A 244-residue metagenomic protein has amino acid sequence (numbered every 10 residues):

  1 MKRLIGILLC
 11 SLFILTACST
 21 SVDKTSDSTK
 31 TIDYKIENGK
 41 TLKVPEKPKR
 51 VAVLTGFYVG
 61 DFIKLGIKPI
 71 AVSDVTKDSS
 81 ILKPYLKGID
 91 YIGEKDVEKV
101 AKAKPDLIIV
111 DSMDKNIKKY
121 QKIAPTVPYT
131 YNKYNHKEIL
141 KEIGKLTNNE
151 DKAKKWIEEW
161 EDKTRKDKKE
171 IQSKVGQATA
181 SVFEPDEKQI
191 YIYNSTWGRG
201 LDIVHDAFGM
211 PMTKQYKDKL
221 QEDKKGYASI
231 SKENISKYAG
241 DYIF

Functional and structural regions predicted by a protein language model:
M1-L9: Positively charged n-region of N-terminal signal peptides that target proteins for export
L4, C18-L54, K152-F183: Bacterial Sec-exported substrate-binding components of ABC uptake systems
F13-A17: C-terminal motif of bacterial Sec signal peptides marking the signal peptidase cleavage site
P45-P48, T55-V59, I63, V97 (+11 more regions): Extracytoplasmic/secreted envelope proteins and their assembly/folding machinery, especially bacterial periplasmic
V53-A101: A short, structured surface patch at a secondary-structure boundary
L54, A71, I109-S112, P128-Y131 (+2 more regions): Short beta-strand->loop
L82-Y129, A178-T179, T196-F244: Binding-cleft/active-site segments that stabilize strongly anionic ligands or cofactors
K119-Q189: Extracytoplasmic substrate-binding proteins
